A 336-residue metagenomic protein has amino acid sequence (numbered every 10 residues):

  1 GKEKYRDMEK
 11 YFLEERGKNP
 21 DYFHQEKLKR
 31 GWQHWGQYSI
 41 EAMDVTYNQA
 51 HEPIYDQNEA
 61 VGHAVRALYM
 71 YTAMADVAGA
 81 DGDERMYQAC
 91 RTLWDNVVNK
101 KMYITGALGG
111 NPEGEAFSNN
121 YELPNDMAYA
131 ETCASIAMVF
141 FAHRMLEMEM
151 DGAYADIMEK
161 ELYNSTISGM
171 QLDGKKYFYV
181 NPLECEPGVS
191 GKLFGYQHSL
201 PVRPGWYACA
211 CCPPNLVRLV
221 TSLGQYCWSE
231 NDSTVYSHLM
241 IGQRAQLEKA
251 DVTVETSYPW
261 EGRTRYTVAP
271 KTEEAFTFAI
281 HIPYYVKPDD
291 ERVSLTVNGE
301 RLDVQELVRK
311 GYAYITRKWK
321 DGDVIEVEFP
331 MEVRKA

Functional and structural regions predicted by a protein language model:
G1-A336: Glycan-recognition and catalytic cores of secretory/periplasmic carbohydrate-active enzymes
